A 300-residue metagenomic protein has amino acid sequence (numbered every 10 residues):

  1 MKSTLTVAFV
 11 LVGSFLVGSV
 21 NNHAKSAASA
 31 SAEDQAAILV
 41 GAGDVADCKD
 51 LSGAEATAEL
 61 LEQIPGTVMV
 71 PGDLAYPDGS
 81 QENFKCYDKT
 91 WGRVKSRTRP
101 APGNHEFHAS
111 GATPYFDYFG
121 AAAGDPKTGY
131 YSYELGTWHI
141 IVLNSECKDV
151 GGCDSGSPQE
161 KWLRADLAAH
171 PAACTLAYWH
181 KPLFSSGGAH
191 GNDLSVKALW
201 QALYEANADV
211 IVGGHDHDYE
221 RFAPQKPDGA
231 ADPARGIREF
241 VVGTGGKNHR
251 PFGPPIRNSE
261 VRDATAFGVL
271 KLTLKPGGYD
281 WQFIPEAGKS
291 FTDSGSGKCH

Functional and structural regions predicted by a protein language model:
M1-T4: Positively charged n-region of N-terminal signal peptides that target proteins for export
T6-F15: Bacterial N-terminal signal peptides
F15-N21: C-terminal segment of classical bacterial N-terminal signal peptides
A24-K85, G156-S157, A165, S185-S186: N-terminal active-site segment of His-dependent metallophosphoesterases
L39-G41, V68-V70, P100-A101, A177 (+1 more regions): Residue-level marker for buried hydrophobic side chains located in beta-strands that build the well-ordered beta-sheet
D44, G72-D73, G103-N104, L143 (+2 more regions): Active-site glycine-centered loops adjacent to acidic/histidine catalytic or metal-binding residues that shape
E62, Q81-T175, H190-V210, H217-K275: Extended active-site neighborhood of metal-dependent phosphoesterases/phosphodiesterases
W281-T292: Short, solvent-exposed aromatic-acidic interface loops
